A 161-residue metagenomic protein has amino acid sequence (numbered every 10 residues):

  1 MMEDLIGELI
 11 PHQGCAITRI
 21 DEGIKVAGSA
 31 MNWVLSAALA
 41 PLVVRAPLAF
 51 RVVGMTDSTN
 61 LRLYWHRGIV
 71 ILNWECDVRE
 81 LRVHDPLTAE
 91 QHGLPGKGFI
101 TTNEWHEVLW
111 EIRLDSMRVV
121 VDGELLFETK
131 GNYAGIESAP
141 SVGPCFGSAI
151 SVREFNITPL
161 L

Functional and structural regions predicted by a protein language model:
M1-R45, S116: Low-complexity, Ser/Thr/Pro/Gly-rich disordered linker/stalk regions
G14-R19, I24, V70-C76, W110 (+1 more regions): Short, exposed beta-strand/loop patches in secreted or surface proteins that constitute
I24-D85: Secretory/extracellular carbohydrate-interaction modules and structurally similar beta-sandwich "look-alikes"
V34-L42, L94-I100, S141-G143: Beta-strand-rich interaction surfaces with strong enrichment in secreted/lumenal proteins
F50-V52, N103-V121: Short tryptophan-centered beta-strand motifs in secreted/extracellular beta-sheet-rich domains of glycan-recognition
R62-Y64, R118-V120, N156: Beta-strand signatures of extracellular beta-sandwich domains
P86-L109: Short, aromatic/His-centered strand-loop micro-motif at the edge of beta-sheets
L126-N156: Flexible glycan-contacting loops in extracellular carbohydrate-active proteins
